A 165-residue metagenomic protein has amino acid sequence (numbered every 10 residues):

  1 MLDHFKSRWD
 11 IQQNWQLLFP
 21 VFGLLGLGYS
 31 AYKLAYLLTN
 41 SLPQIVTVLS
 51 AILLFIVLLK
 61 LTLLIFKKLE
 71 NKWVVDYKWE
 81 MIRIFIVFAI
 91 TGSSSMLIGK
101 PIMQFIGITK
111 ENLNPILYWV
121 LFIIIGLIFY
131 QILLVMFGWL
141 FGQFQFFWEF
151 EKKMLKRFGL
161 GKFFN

Functional and structural regions predicted by a protein language model:
M1-W9: Short, Lys/Arg-rich, polar N-terminal cytosolic tail immediately upstream of the first transmembrane signal-anchor
D10-L17, D76-F85: Alpha-helical transmembrane segments and their helix-start/interface "positive-inside/aromatic belt" motifs in integral
F19-F22, N40, V46-L54, F66-E70: Multi-pass membrane proteins that catalyze or facilitate reactions on polyprenyl-/lipid-phosphate substrates and their
F22-G26, S30, L49, L53 (+6 more regions): Hydrophobic, lipid-facing residues on alpha-helical transmembrane segments of integral membrane proteins
Y29-T39, L64-L69, I102-G107: Juxtamembrane "helix-exit" motif on the non-cytosolic side of transmembrane helices
N40-L53, Y77-I84, N114-I116: Loop-to-helix transition at the N-terminal end of transmembrane alpha-helices
K68-D76, M103-P115, F158-K162: Membrane interface segments of multi-pass transport proteins and intramembrane proteases
G138-N165: Membrane-proximal soluble regions of multi-pass membrane proteins
